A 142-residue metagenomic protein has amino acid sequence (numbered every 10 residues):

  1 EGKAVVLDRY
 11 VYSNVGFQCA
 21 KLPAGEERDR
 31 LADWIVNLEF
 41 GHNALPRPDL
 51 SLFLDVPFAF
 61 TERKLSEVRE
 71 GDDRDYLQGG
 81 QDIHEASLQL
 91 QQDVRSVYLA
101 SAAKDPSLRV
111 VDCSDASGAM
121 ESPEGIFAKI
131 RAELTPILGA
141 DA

Functional and structural regions predicted by a protein language model:
E1-V5: Phosphate-binding/switch loop-helix module in NTP-utilizing enzymes
V6, L50-L52, R109-V111: Hydrophobic/aromatic beta-strand patches that form the interior of the parallel beta-sheet core in alpha/beta enzyme
R9: Walker B catalytic acidic pair
Y12-S13, A116: Conserved beta-strand edge residues that scaffold enzyme active sites
N14-S96: A glycine- and Lys/Arg-enriched "phosphate-lid" helix/loop adjacent to the NTP-binding pocket of small-molecule kinases
A59-A142: NTP-dependent small-molecule kinase module
